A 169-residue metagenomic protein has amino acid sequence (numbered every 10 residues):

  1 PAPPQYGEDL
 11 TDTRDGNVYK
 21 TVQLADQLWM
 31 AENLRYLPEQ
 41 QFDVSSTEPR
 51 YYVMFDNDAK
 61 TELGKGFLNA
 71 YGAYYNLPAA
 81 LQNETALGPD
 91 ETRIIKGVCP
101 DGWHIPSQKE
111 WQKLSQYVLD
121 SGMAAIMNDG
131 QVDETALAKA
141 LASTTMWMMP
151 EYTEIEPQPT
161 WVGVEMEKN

Functional and structural regions predicted by a protein language model:
P1-N169: Conserved positions within compact, well-structured domain cores
